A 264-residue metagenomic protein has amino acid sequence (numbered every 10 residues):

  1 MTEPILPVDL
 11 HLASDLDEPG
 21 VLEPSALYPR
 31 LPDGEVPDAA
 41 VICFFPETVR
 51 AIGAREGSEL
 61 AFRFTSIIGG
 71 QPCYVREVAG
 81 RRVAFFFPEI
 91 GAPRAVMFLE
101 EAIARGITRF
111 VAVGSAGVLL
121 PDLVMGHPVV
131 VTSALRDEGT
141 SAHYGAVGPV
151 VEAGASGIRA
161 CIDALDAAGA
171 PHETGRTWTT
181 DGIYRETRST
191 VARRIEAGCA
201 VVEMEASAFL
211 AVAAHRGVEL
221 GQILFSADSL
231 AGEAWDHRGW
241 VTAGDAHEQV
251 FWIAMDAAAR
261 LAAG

Functional and structural regions predicted by a protein language model:
M1-V111, G117-G264: Accessory terminal and edge-of-domain segments that mediate assembly/interaction and cofactor placement around
